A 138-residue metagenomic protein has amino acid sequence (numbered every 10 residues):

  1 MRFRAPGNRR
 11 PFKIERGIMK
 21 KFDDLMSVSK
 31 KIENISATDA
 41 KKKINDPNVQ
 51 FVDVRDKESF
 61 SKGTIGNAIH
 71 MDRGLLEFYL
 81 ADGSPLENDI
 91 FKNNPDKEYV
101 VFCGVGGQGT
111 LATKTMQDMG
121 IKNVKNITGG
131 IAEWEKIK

Functional and structural regions predicted by a protein language model:
M1-P11, R16: Positively charged N-terminal leader segments that act as targeting/secretion signals
F12-V49, K57-E98, G107-K138: Rhodanese-like catalytic fold shared by cysteine-dependent sulfurtransferases and DSP/PTP-type phosphatases
V52: Active-site flanking residues adjacent to catalytic metal/cofactor-binding acidic residues
F102: Short, surface-exposed ligand- or partner-binding patches at beta-edge/loop junctions that are enriched in aromatics
